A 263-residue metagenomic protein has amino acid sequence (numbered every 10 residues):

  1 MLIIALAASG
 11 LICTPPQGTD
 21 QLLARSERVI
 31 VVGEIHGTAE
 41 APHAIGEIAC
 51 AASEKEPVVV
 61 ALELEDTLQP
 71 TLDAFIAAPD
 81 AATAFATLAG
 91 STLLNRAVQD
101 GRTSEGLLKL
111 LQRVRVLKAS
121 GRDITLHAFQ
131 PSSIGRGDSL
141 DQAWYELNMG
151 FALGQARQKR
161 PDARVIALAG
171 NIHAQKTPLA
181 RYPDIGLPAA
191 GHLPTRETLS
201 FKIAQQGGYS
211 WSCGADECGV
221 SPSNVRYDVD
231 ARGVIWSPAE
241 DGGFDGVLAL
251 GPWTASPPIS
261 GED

Functional and structural regions predicted by a protein language model:
M1-S9: Sec-dependent N-terminal signal peptides
S9-D263: Compositional signal for N-terminal targeting/processing segments
